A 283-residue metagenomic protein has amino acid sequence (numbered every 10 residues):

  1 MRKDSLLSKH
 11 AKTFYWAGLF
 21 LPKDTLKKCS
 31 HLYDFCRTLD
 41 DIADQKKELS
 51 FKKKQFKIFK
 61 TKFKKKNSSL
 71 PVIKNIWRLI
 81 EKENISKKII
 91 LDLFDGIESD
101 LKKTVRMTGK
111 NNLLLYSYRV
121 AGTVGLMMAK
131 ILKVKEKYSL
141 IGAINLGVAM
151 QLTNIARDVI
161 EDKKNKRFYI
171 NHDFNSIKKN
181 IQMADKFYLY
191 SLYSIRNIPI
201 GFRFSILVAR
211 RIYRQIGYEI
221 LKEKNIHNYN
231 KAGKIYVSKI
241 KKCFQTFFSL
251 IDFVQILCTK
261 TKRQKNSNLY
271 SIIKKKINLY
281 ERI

Functional and structural regions predicted by a protein language model:
M1-M150, A156-I283: Catalytic cores of Mg2+-dependent Asp-rich isoprenoid enzymes
